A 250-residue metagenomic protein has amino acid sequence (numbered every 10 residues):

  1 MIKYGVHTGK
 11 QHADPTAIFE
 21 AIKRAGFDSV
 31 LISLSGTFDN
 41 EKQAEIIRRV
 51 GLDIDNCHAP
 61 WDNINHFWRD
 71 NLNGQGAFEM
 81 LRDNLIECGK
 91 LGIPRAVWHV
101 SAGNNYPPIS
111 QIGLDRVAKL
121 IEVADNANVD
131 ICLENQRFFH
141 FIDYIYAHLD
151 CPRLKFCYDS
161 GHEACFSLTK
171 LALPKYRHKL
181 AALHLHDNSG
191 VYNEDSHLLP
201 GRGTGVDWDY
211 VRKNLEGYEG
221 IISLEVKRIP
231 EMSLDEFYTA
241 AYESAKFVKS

Functional and structural regions predicted by a protein language model:
M1-D83, G89, C151, Y242 (+1 more regions): N-terminal pre-domain/capping segments
M1-K3, H12-K23, I93, F139-Y158 (+1 more regions): Histidine-acidic metal/acid-base catalytic patches
V6-K10, I32-G36, N56-W61, W98-V100 (+4 more regions): A cross-domain feature marking catalytic cores of carbohydrate-active enzymes and several ubiquitous metabolic/repair
G9-T16, S29-K42, N65-F67, L72-Q75 (+5 more regions): Acidic-and-aromatic substrate-binding clefts and catalytic sites of carbohydrate-active enzymes
I46-N63, L114-N126, V206-N214: Alpha-helix-loop-beta-strand connector modules within alpha/beta enzyme cores
P60-H66, G103, S189-D195: Conserved radical SAM core fold
W68-F156, E236: Active-site acidic/histidine proton-transfer and metal-coordination neighborhood in alpha/beta enzyme cores
